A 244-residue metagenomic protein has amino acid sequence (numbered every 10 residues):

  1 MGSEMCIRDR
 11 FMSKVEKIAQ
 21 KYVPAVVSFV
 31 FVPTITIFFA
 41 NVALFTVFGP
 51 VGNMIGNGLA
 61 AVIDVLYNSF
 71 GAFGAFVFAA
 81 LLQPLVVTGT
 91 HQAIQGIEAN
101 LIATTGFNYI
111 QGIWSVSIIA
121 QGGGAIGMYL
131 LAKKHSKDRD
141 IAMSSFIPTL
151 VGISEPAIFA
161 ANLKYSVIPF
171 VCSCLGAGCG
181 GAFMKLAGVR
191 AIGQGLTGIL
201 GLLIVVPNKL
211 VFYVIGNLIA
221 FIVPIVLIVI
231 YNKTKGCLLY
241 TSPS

Functional and structural regions predicted by a protein language model:
G2-I7, Y240-S244: Conserved small/polar residues in nucleotide/adenosyl-binding loops
E16-V86: Core mid-bundle transmembrane helix pairs that form the ion/substrate translocation pathway in diverse multi-pass
K17, A25, F45-N53, V87-H91 (+4 more regions): Transmembrane helix-loop junctions in multipass membrane proteins, especially transporters and channels
I63-F70, F107, V205-K209: Short aromatic-rich membrane-water interface segments that cap or initiate transmembrane helices in multi-pass membrane
A72, N100, H135-S136, S144 (+1 more regions): Transmembrane alpha-helical segments and their short flanking loops that form helix-hairpins/helix-helix interfaces
A79-H91, T105, P148-V151, M184: Transmembrane alpha-helix interface/packing and boundary motifs in multi-pass membrane proteins, characterized by
Q95, A99-S173: Helix-loop-helix junctions within the multi-pass membrane cores of secondary transporters/permeases
